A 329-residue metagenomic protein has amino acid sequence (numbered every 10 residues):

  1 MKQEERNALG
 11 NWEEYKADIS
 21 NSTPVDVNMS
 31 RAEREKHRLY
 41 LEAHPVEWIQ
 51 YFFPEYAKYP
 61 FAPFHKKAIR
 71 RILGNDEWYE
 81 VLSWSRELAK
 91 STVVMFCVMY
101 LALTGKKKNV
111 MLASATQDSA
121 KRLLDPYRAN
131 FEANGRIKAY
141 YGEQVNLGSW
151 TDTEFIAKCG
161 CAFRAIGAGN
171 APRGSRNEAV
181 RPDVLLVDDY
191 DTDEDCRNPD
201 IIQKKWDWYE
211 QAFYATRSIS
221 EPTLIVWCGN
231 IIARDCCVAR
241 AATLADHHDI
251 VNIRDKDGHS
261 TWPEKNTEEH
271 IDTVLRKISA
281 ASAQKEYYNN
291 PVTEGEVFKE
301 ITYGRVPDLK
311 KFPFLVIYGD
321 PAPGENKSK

Functional and structural regions predicted by a protein language model:
M1-W78: N-terminal accessory segments
K66-L73, T92-L103, D188: Contiguous, well-ordered alpha-helical segments that form the cores/surfaces of helical PPI scaffolds
E77-C97: Walker A/P-loop
A113-A171: Conserved nucleotide-state-sensing and coupling region of NTP-binding domains
T153-W208: Conserved RecA-like ASCE ATPase "motif II neighborhood" in helicase/translocase motors
R197-T261: ASCE P-loop NTPase helicase motor core
G258-P321: ATPase catalytic-site recognition across NTP-hydrolyzing enzymes
G319-K329: An active-site-proximal beta-strand-loop segment
